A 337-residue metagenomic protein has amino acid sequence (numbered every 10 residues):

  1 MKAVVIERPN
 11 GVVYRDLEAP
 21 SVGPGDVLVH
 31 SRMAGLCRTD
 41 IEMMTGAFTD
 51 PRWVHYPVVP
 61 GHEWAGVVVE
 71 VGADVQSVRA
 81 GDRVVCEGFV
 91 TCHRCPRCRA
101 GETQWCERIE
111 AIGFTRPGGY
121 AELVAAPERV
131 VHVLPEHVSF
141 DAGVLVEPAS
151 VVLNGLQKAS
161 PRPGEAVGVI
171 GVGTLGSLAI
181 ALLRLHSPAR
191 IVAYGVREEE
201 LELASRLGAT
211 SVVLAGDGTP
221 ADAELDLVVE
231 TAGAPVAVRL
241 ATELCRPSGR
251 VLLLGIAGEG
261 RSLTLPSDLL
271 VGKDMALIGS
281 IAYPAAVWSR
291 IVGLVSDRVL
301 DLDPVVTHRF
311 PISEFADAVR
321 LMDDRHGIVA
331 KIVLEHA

Functional and structural regions predicted by a protein language model:
M1, A285-A337: C-terminal hydrophobic helical "lid"/dimerization subdomain of Rossmann-like NAD(P)H-dependent oxidoreductases
V5-S21, R38-E70, V85, W105-P117: N-terminal glycine-rich cofactor-binding segment
P20-A34, F48-P96, P135-H137: Glycine-rich beta-strand-centered segment in the early N-terminal region that forms part of a ligand/cofactor-binding
W53, V90-I170: NAD(P)H dinucleotide-binding glycine-rich loop of Rossmann-like/cofactor-binding domains, especially the beta1-alpha1
V138-D217: Mid-domain Rossmann-like dinucleotide-binding core that forms the NAD(H)/NADP(H) cofactor-binding site
R206, P235-D297, E335-A337: Glycine-rich phosphate-binding loop and adjacent beta-alpha segment of Rossmann(oid) nucleotide-cofactor-binding
P220-V228: A short acidic, Gly/Pro-enriched loop at the edge of an enzyme's catalytic core that lines a small-molecule cofactor
